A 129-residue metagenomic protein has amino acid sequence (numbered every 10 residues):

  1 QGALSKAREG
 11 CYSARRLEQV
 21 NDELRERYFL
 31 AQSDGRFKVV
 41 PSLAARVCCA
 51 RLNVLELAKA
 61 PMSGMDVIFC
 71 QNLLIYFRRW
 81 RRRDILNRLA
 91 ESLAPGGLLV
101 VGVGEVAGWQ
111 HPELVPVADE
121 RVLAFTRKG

Functional and structural regions predicted by a protein language model:
Q1-F69, L73-R81, V106-G108: Extended basic-aromatic, gly/pro-enriched interface segments that bind polyanionic ligands
R15, L98, P112-L114: Bulky hydrophobic/aromatic packing residues
A44-R46, G96, E113: A generic structural signal for alpha->beta connector loops
R51, V103, R127: Pocket-edge structural micro-motifs
V67, G108-G129: Core SAM-dependent methyltransferase catalytic element
R83-P95: A short glycine-rich, Lys/Arg-flanked "PGG" loop and its adjoining helix->strand segment in the class I
P95-V103: Conserved beta-strand signature within the Rossmann-like core of class I S-adenosyl-L-methionine
